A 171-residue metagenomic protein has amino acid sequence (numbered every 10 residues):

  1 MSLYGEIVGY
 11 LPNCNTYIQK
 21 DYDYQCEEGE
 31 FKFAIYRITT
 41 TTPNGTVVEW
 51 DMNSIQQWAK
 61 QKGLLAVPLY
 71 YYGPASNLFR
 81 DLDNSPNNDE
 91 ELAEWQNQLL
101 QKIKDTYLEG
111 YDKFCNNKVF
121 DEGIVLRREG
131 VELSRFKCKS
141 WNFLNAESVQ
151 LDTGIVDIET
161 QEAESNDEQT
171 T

Functional and structural regions predicted by a protein language model:
M1-T171: Core nucleotide-handling region used for phosphoryl-transfer chemistry
